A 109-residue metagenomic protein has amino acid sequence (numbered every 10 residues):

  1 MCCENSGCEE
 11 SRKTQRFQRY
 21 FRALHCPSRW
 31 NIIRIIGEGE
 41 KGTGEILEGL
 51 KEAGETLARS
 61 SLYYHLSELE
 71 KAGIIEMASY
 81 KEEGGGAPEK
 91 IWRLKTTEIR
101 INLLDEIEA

Functional and structural regions predicted by a protein language model:
C2-R22: Short, Lys/Arg-enriched N-terminal segment that forms or immediately precedes the first helix of a structured domain
P27-R29, I35-E45: Short capping segments at the starts of secondary-structure elements
G44-E55: DNA-recognition alpha helix
Y63-S67: Short, hydrophobic-biased segments on the C-terminal half of alpha helices that form "recognition helices"
E70-Y80: A short, conserved structural fragment
E83-A109: Conserved segment of winged-helix/HTH DNA-binding domains
